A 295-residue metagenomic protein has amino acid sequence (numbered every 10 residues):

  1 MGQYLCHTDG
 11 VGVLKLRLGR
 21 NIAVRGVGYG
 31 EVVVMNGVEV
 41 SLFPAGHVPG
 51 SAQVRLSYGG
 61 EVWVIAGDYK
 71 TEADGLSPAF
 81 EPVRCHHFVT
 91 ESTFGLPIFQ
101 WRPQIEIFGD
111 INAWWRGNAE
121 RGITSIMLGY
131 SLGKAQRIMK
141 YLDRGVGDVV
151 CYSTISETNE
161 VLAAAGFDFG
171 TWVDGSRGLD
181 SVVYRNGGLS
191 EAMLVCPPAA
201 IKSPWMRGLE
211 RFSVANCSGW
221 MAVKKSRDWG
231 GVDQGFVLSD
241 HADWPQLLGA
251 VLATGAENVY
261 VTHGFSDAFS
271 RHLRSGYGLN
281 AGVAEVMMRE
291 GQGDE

Functional and structural regions predicted by a protein language model:
M1-L128, G133, K140, R144: His/Asp/Glu-rich metal-coordinating catalytic cores of metallo-dependent phosphodiesterases/hydrolases acting on
M1-T8, G19-E31, G37-V40, F88 (+4 more regions): Active-site regions of enzymes building and remodeling cell-envelope glycoconjugates
D9-V11, G28-V32, Y69-T71, T93-G95 (+4 more regions): Short, acidic/turn-prone active-site loops that include or flank metal/cofactor- and phosphate-binding residues
S41, R55, V64, I126-L128 (+4 more regions): Conserved beta-strand elements of the Class I
G46-L56, Y69, A73-D74, H87 (+4 more regions): Active-site-proximal loop/helix segment associated with metal-binding centers of metalloenzymes
S51, A73-D74, A135-I138, N159 (+3 more regions): Short, well-ordered alpha-helical microsegments
E81-P82, L96-G188, N258-E295: Binuclear metal-ion centers of metallo-dependent hydrolases, dominated by the metallo-beta-lactamase
S176-E295: C-terminal regulatory/interaction regions
